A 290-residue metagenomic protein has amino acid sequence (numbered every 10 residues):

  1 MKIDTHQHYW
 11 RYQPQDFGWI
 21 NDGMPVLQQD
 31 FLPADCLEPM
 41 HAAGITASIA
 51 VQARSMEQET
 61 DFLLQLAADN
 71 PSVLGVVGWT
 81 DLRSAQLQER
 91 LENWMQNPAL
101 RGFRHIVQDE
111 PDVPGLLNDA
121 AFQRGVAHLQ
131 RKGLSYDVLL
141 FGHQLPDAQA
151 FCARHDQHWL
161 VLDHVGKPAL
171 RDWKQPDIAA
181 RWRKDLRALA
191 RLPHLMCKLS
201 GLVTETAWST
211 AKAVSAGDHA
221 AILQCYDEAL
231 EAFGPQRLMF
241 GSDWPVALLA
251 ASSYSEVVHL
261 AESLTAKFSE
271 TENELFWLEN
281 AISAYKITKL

Functional and structural regions predicted by a protein language model:
M1-T5, V26-A47, D227-E228, F233-M239 (+1 more regions): Mid-to-C-terminal alpha-helical segments outside catalytic/metal-binding sites
M1-W19: Replace "His-x-His-based motif
H6, S48, L63, V76 (+7 more regions): Conserved, mostly hydrophobic/aromatic
H8, R54, G166, L202-V203 (+1 more regions): Catalytic metal-binding/acid-base residues of hydrolase active sites
N21-Q29, A34-S55, V73-D81, R101-Q108 (+1 more regions): Divalent metal-dependent hydrolysis catalytic cores, especially in the metallo-beta-lactamase
D35-P39, E59-L66, L87-W94, A121-H128 (+4 more regions): A general structural detector for well-ordered alpha-helical segments in enzyme core domains, enriched
Q58-H143, A150-A153, G166, L202 (+1 more regions): Active-site gating/metal-coordination segments in enzymes
L116-M239: Catalytic pocket-lining loop regions of alpha/beta-barrel enzymes, especially the amidohydrolase/enolase/GH5 lineages
